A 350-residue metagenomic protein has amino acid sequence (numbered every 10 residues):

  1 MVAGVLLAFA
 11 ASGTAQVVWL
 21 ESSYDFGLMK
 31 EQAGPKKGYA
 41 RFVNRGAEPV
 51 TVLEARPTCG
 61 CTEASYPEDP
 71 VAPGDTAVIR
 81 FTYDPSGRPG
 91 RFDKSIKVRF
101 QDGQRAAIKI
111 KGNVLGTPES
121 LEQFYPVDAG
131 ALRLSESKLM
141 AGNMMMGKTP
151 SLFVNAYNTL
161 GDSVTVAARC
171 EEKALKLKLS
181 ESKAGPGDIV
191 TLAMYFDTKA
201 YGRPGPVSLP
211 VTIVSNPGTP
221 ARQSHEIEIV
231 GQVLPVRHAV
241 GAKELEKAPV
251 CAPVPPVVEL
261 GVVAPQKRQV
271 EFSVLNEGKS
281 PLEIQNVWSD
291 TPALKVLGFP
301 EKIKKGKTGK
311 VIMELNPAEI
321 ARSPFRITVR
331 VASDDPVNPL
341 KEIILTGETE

Functional and structural regions predicted by a protein language model:
M1-A10: Bacterial N-terminal signal peptides
G13-R41, R45-G46, D102-P150, Y157 (+2 more regions): Long, low-complexity ectodomains and other extracytoplasmic segments of secretory-pathway proteins
L20-S22, Q32-Y39, S86-S95, M146-F153 (+4 more regions): Short, solvent-exposed loop/turn segments enriched in Ser/Thr/Gly
G46-V78, G161-I189, K279-T308: Surface-exposed binding patches on compact interaction domains or structured appendages
G60-K109: Mid-chain, structured segments of secreted extracytoplasmic proteins
I79-G87, L192-A200, V311-E319: Short, hydrophobic beta-strand segments
D84, K97-G103, V214-G218, N316 (+1 more regions): Beta-strand-rich extracellular modules
Q269-L275, L282-D334, N338-L340, I344-E348: C-terminal soluble interaction/assembly domains
